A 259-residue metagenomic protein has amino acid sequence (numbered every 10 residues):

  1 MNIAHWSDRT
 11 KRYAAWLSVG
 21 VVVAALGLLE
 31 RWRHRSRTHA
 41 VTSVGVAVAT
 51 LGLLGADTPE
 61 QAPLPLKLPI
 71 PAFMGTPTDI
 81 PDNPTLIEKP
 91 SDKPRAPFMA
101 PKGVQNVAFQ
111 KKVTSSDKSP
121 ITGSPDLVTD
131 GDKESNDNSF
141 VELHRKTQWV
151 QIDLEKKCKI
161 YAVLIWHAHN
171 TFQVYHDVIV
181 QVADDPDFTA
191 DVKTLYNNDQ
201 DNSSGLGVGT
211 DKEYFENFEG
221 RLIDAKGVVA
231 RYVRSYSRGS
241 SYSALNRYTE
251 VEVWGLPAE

Functional and structural regions predicted by a protein language model:
M1-K11, V19-R33: N-terminal secretory signal peptides that target proteins for export/translocation
A15, V19-A25, V44-T50: Low-complexity, intrinsically disordered tandem-repeat tracts enriched in small residues
L28-R33, T50-E60: Bacterial Sec-dependent signal peptides at the C-terminal "C-region" and cleavage site
R35-A47: Ser/Thr/Pro/Gly-rich low-complexity linker/stalk segments immediately outside membranes or between
D57-V104: N-terminal pre-domain segments of enzymes
P59-T76, S116, F140-W149, K157 (+1 more regions): Trp- and acidic/polar-enriched beta-sheet ligand-binding modules for extracellular glycan and matrix recognition
A100-D132: Predominantly extracellular/luminal regions of secreted and cell-surface proteins, especially disulfide-bonded
A108, T147-Q151, K159-A162: Intrinsic-disorder/low-complexity, polar/charged segments enriched in Ser/Thr/Lys/Arg/Asp/Glu/Gln
